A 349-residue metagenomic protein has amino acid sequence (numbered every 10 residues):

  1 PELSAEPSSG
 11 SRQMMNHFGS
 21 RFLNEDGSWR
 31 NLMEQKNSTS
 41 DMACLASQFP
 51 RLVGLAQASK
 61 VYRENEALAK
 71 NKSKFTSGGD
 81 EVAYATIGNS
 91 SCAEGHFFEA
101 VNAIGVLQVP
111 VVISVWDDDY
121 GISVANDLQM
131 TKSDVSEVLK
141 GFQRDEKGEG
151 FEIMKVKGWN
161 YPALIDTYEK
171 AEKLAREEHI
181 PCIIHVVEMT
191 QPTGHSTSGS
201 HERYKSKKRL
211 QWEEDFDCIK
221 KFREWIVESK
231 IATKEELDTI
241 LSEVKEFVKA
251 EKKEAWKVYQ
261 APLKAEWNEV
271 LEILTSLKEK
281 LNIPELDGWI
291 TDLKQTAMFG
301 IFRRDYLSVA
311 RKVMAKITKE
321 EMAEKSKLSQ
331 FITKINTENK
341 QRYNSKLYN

Functional and structural regions predicted by a protein language model:
P1-S114, G121, A125-Q143: Cofactor-binding active-site loop characterized by glycine-rich and histidine/acidic residues
R63, F75-E81, T131-K170, E214-E243: Conserved thiamine diphosphate
C92-E94, D119-S123, Y161-L164, T190-H195 (+2 more regions): Flexible loop/turn segments at secondary-structure boundaries
F97-A100, D166-K173: Glycine-rich, charged/polar anion/phosphate-binding loops that engage phosphate groups from diverse ligands
W116-D117, G158, V187: Active-site-proximal beta-strand/loop segments in catalytic clefts of secreted hydrolases
R176-E177: Long, amphipathic alpha-helical stalk/connector segments used for oligomerization, subunit docking, or mechanical
M189-N349: Conserved acidic/glycine
